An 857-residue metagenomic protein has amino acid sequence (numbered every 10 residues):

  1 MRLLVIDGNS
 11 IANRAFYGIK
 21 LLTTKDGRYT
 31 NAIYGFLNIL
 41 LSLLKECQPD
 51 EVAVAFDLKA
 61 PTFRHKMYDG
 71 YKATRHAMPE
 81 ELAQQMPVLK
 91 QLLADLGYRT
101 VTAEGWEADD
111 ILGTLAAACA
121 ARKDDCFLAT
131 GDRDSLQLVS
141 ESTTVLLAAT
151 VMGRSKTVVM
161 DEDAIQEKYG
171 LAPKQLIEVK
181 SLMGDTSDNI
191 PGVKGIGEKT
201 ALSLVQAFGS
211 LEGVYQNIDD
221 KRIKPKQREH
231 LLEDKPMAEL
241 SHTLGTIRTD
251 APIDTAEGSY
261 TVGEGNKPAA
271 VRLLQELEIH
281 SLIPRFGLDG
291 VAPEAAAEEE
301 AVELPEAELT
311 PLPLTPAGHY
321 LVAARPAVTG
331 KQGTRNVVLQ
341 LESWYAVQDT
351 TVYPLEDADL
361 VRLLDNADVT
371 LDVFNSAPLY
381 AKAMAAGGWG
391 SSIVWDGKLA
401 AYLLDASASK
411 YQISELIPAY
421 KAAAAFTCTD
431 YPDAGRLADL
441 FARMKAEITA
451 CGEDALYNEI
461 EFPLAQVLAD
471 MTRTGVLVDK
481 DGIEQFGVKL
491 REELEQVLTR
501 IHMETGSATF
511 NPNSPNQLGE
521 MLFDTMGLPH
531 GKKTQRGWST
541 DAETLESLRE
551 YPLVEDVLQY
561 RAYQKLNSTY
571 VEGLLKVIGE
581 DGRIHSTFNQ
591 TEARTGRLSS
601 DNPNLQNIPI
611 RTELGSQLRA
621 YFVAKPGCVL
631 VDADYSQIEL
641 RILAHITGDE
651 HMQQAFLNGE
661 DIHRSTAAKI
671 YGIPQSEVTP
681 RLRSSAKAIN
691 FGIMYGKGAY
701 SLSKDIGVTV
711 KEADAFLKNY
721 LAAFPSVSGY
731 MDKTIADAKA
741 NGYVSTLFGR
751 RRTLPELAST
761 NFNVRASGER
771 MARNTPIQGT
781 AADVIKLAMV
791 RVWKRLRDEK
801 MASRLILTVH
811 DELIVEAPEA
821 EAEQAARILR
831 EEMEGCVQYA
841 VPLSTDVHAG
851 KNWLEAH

Functional and structural regions predicted by a protein language model:
M1-R99, D732, T746, E756-S759: Domain-level signal for Mg2+-assisted phosphodiester chemistry and nucleotide/NA-binding surfaces in nucleic-acid
V5-S10, L128-G131, S135-D163, W389-A406 (+3 more regions): Conserved beta-strand -> loop -> alpha-helix junction used to position metal-binding or nucleic-acid-contacting
T23, A73-I253: Extended two-metal-dependent nuclease catalytic cores across DNA- and RNA-processing enzymes
E51, G105-E107, G131, A317-T449 (+1 more regions): Conserved DEDDh/DEDDy metal-dependent 3′-5′ exonuclease domain
D234-L355, A438-I610, V629, E639 (+5 more regions): Conserved "right-hand" nucleotidyltransferase catalytic core of DNA-directed polymerases
Q340, K398-T427, A434-R436, Q590-Q675: Function-dense linear segments that define catalytic or interfacial modules in macromolecule-processing proteins
R473, D581, H585-S586, Q590-A593 (+5 more regions): Conserved catalytic core of nucleic-acid polymerases
E492-T499, M503, S507-V554, A722-R770 (+2 more regions): C-terminal polymerase-core module
